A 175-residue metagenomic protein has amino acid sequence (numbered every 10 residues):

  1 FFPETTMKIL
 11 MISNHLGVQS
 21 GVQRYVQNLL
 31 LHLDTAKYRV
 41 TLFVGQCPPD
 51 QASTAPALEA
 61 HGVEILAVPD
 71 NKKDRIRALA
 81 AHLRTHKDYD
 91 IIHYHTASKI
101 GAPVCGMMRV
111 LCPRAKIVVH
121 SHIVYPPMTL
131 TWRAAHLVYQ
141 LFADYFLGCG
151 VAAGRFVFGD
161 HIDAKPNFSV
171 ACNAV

Functional and structural regions predicted by a protein language model:
F2-V175: Membrane-interface segments of envelope glycosyltransferases acting on lipid-linked substrates or membrane lipids
